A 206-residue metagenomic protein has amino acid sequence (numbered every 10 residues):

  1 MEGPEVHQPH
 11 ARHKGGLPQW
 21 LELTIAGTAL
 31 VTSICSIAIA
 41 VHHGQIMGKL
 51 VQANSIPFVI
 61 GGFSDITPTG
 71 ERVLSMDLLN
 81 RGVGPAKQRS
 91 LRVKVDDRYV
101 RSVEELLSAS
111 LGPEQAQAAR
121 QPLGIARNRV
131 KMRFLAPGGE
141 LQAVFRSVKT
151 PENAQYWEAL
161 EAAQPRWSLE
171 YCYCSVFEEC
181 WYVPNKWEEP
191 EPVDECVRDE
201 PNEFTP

Functional and structural regions predicted by a protein language model:
E2-Q121, A126-R129, R133, E200-P206: Membrane-proximal alpha-helical anchors
V130-E200: Terminal connector regions
